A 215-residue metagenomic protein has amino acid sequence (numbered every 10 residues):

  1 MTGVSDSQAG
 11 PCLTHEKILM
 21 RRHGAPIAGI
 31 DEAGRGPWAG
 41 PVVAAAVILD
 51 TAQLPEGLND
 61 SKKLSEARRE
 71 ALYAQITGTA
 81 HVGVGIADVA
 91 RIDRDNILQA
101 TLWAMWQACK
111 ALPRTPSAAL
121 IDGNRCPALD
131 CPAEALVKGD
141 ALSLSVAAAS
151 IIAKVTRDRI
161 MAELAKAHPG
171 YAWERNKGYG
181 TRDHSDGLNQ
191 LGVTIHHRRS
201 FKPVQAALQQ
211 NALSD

Functional and structural regions predicted by a protein language model:
M1-D215: RNase H-like, Mg2+-dependent phosphodiesterase core, and more generally RNA phosphate-backbone-engaging helix-loop
